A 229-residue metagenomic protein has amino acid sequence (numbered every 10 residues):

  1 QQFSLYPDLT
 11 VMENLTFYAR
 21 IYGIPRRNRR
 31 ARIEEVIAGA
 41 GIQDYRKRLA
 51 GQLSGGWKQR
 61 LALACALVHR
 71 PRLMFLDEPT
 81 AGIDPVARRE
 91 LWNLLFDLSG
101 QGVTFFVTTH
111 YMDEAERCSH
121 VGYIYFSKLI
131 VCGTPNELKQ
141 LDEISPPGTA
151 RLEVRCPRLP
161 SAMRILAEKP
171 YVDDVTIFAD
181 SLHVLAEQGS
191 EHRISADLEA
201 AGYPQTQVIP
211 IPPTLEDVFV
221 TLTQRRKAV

Functional and structural regions predicted by a protein language model:
T16, R20, R27-Y45: Conserved ABC ATPase "signature" region
L63: Hydrophobic anchor residue at the start of the ABC signature
R70: Conserved catalytic motifs of ABC-family nucleotide-binding domains
M74-D77: Catalytic Walker B motif of ABC-type/P-loop ATPase nucleotide-binding domains
N93-A186: ABC transporter nucleotide-binding domain
S161, L185-V229: C-terminal coupling/interaction segments
